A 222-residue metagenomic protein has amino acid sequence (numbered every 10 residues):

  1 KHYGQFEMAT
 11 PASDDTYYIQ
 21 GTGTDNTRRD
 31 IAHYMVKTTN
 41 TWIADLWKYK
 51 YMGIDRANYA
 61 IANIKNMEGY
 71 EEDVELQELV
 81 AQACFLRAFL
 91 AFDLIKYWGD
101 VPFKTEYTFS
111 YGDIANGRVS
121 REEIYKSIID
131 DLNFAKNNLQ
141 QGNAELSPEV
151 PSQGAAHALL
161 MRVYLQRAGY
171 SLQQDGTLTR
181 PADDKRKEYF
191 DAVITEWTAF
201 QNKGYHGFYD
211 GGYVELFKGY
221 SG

Functional and structural regions predicted by a protein language model:
K1-T27, G99-V101, Y125, L132-K136 (+1 more regions): An aromatic- and glycine-enriched ligand-binding surface/loop that stacks and positions planar moieties
Q20-W98, G112-K126, D130-P148: Conserved, well-structured interaction surfaces
K104: Residue-level detector of conserved, well-ordered beta-strand and adjacent loop positions that form binding/recognition
Y107-Y111: Short edge-strand/loop segments of extracellular domains
